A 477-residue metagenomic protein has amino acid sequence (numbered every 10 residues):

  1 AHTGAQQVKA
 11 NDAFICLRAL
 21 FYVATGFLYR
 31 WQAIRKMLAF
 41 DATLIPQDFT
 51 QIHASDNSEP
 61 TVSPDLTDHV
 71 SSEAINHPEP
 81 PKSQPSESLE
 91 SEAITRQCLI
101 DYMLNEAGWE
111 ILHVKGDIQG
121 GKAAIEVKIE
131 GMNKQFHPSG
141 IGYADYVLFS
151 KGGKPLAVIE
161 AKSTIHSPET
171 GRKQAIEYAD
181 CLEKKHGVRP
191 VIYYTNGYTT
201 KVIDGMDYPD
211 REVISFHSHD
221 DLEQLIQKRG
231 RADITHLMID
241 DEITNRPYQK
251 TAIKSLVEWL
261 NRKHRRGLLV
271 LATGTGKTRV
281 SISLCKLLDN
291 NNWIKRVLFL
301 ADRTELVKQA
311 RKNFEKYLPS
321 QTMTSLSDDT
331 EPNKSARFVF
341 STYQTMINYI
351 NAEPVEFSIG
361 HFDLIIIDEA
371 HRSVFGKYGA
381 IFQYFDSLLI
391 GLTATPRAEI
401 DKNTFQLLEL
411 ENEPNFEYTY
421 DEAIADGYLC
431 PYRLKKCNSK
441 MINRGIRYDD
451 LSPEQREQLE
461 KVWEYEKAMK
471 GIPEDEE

Functional and structural regions predicted by a protein language model:
A1-A5: Histidine-centered, metal-coordinating catalytic motifs and their short helical/loop contexts
V8, A19-R296, E305-Q321, K334-F338 (+6 more regions): ATP-dependent helicase/translocase motor core
N11-I15: Short, charged, amphipathic alpha-helical segments
T164-H166, Y198-K201, T304-L306, Q344-I347 (+4 more regions): Conserved nucleotide-binding/hydrolysis micro-motifs of P-loop NTPases
N245, F299, I367: Conserved SAM-binding loop
L300-T304, S327-D329: A short hydrophobic beta-strand->loop->alpha-helix junction that borders the nucleotide-binding pocket of P-loop NTPases
V355-G391, P396: SF2 helicase catalytic motif II
K402-E477: Interdomain helical connector at the RecA1-RecA2 junction of SF1/SF2 helicase-like NTPases
